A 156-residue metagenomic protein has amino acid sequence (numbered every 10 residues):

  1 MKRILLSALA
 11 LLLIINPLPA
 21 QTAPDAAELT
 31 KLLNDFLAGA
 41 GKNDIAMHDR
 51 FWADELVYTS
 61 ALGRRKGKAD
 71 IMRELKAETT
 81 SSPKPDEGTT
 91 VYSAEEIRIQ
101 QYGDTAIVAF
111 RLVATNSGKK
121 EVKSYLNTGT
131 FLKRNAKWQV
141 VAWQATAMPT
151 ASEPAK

Functional and structural regions predicted by a protein language model:
L5, L12, L18-D54, D70 (+2 more regions): Short, low-complexity N-terminal intrinsically disordered segments enriched in polar/charged residues
P24-A26, I45-Y102, K119-E121: A solvent-exposed, acidic/Ser-Thr-rich amphipathic alpha-helical stretch
F36, I71, L75, A94-I99 (+2 more regions): Hydrophobic/aromatic beta-strand elements that line small-molecule binding cavities or substrate pockets in beta-rich
W52, L112-A114, Q144-A145: Short beta-strand segments enriched in hydrophobic/aromatic residues within well-folded beta-rich domains
V57-S60, A106-A114, T130: Short, well-ordered beta-strand segments in beta-rich or mixed alpha/beta enzyme and ligand-binding folds
I107, S124-A151: Short beta-strand edge/turn micro-motifs at domain boundaries
G118-V122, T150-A155: A short, polar/proline- and glycine-enriched secondary-structure boundary/capping micro-motif
